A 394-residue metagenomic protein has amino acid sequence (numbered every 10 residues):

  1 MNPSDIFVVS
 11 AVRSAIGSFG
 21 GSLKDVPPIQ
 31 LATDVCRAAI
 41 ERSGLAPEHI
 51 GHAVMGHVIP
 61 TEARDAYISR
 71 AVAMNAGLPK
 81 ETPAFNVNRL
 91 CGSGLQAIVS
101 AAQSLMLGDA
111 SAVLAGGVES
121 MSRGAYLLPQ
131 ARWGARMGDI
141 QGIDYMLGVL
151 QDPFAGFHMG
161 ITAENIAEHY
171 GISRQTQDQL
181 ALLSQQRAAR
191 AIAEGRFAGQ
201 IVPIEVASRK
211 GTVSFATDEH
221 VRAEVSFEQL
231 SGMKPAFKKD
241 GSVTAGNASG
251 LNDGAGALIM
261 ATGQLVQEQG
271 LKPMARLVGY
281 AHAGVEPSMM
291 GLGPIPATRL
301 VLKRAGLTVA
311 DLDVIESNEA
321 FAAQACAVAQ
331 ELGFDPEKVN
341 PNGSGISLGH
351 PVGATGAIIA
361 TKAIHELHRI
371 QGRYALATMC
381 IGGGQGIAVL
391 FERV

Functional and structural regions predicted by a protein language model:
M1-V26, A38, F227-L292, P296 (+4 more regions): Condensing-enzyme catalytic core mediating Claisen C-C bond formation in acyl metabolism
M1-V58, E62-V72, A76, P83 (+5 more regions): Conserved active-site "lid/cap" helical segment
R13-S14, K24-I29, T33-D34, R42 (+3 more regions): N-terminal extracellular/periplasmic Venus flytrap/periplasmic-binding protein-like
H57-A112, P153-H158, E224-G250, E331-I358 (+2 more regions): Conserved catalytic cysteine-centered active-site region of acyl-thioester-dependent Claisen-condensing enzymes
N88-E119, A167-R196, A257-Q264, A329 (+2 more regions): Active-site-proximal alpha-helical scaffold in enzymes
S111-I166: Flexible glycine-/small-residue-enriched beta->alpha junction loops that bind anionic phosphate/pyrophosphate groups
I161-E164, F197-Q200, S208, V278-S347: Active-site pocket-lining segment
